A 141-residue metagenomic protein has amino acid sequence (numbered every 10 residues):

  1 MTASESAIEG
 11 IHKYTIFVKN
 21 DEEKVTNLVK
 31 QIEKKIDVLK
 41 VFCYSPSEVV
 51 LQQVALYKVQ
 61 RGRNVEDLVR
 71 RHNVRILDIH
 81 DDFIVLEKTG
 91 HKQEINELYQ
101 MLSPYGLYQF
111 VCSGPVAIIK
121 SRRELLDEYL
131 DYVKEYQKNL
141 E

Functional and structural regions predicted by a protein language model:
M1-K13, K19-E141: Long, contiguous binding/interaction regions
